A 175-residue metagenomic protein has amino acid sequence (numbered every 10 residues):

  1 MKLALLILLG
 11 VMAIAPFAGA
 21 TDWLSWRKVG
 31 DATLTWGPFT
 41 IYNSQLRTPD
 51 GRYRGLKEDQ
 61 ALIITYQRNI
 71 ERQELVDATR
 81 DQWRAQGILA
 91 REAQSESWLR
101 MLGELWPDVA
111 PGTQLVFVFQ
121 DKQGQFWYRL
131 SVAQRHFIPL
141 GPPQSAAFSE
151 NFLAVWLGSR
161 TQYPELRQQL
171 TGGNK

Functional and structural regions predicted by a protein language model:
M1-A4: Positively charged n-region of N-terminal signal peptides that target proteins for export
A13-A15: N-terminal signal peptide c-region/cleavage motif recognized by signal peptidases
G19-Q86: Secretory/extracellular carbohydrate-interaction modules and structurally similar beta-sandwich "look-alikes"
K57, L62-Q125: Mid-length scaffold segments of soluble, non-membrane domains
K122-V132, N151: Short, Lys/Arg- and Gly-enriched loop/turn segments at beta-strand edges
Y128-P143: Short, compositionally biased
P139-P164: Flexible glycine-rich active-site/ligand-binding loops centered on an Asp-His dyad
E165-K175: Cysteine/selenocysteine-centered motifs that mediate thiol-based redox chemistry or coordinate metal-sulfur cofactors
